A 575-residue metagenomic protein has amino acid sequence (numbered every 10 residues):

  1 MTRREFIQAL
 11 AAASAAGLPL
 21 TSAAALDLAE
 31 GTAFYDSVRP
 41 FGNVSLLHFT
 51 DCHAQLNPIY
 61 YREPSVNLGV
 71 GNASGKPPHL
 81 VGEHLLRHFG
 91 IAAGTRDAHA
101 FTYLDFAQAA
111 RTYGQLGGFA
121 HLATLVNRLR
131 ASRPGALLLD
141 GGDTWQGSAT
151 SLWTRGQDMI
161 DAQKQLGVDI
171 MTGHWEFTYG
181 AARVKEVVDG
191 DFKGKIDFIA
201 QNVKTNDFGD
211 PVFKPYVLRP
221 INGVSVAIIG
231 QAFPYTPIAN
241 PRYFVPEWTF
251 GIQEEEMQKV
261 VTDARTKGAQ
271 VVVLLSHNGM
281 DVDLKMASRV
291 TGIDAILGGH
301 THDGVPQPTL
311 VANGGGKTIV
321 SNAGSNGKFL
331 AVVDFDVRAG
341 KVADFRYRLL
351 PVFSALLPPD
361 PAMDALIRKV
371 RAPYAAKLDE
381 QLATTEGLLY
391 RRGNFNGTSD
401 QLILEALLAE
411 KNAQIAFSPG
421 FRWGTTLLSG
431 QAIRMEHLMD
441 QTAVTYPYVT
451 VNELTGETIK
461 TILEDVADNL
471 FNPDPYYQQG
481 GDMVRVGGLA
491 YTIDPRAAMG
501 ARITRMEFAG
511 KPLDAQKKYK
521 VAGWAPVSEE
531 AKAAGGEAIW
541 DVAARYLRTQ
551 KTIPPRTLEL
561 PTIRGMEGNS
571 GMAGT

Functional and structural regions predicted by a protein language model:
I7-V332, G397-L404, L408, A416-G420 (+1 more regions): N-terminal catalytic scaffold of extracellular/periplasmic and nuclease hydrolases that process anionic headgroups
A33-L125, A131, I160, Q165 (+4 more regions): Catalytic centers of hydrolytic enzymes
